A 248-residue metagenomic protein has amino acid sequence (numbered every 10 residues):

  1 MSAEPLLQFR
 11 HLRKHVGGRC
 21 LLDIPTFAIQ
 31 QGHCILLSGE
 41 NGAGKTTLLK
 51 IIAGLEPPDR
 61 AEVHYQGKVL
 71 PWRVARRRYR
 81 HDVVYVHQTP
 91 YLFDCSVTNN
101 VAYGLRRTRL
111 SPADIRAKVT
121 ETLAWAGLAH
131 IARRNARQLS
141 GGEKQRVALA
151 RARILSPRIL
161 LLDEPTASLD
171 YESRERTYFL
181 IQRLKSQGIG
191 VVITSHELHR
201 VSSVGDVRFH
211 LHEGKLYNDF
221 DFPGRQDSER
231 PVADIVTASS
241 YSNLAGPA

Functional and structural regions predicted by a protein language model:
A53: Helix-to-loop junction immediately C-terminal to a conserved catalytic motif
A61-P71, Y79: Conserved ABC transporter NBD signature motif
A113-I131: Conserved ABC ATPase "signature" region
N135-L139, E143: Conserved ABC ATPase signature
L160-D163: Catalytic Walker B motif of ABC-type/P-loop ATPase nucleotide-binding domains
Y171-E172: Helix N-cap at the start of a conserved alpha-helix in ABC-type nucleotide-binding domains
S195-H196: H-loop/switch region of ABC-family ATPase nucleotide-binding domains
